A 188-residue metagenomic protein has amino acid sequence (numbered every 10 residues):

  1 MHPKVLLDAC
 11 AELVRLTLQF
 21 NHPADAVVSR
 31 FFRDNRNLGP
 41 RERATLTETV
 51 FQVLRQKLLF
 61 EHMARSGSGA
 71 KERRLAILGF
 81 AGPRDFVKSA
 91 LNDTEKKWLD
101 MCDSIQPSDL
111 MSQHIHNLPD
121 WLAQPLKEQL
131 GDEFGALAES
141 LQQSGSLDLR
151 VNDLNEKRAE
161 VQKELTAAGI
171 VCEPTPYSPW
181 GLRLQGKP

Functional and structural regions predicted by a protein language model:
M1-K187: Class I Rossmann-like S-adenosyl-L-methionine
